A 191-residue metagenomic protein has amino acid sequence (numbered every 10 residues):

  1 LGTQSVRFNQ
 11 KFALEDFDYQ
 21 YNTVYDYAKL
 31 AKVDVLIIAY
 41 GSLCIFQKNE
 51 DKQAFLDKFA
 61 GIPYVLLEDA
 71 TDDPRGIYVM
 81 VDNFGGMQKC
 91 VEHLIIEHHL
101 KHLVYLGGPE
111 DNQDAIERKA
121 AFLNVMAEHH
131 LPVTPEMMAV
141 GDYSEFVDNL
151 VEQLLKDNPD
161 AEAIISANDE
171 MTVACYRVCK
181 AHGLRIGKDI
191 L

Functional and structural regions predicted by a protein language model:
L1-I37, S42-L191: Bacterial carbohydrate/catabolite-sensing allosteric modules
